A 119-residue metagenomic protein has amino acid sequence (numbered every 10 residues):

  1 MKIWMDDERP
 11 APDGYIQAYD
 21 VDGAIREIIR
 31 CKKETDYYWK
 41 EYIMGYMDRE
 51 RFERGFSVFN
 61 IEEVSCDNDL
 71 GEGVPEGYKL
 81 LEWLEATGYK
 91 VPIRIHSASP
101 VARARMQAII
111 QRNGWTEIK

Functional and structural regions predicted by a protein language model:
M1-K119: Catalytic phosphate/metal-binding cores of nucleic-acid and nucleotide-processing enzymes, i.e., regions that mediate
